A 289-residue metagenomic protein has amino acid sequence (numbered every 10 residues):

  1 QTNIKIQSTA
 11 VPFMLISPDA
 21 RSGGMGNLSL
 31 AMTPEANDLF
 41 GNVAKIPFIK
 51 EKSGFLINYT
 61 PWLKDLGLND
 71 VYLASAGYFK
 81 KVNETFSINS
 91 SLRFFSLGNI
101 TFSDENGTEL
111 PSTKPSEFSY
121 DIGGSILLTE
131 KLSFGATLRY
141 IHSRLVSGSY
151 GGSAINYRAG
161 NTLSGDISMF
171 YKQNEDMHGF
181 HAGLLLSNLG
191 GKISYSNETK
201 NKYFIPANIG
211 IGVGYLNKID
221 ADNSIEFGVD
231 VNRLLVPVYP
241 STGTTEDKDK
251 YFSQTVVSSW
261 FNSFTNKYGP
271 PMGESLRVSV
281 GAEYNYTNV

Functional and structural regions predicted by a protein language model:
Q1-V289: Subset of outer-membrane beta-barrel
